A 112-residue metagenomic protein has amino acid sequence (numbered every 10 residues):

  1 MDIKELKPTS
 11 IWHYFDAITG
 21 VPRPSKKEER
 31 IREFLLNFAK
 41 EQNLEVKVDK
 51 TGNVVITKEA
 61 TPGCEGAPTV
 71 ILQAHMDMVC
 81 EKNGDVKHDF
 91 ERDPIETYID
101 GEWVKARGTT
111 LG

Functional and structural regions predicted by a protein language model:
M1-V21: N-terminal hydrophobic or amphipathic helices/low-complexity stretches enriched in small/hydrophobic/Pro/Gly
I3, K7, R23-K27, I31 (+1 more regions): Catalytic cores of large soluble enzymes that bind and process phosphate-bearing ligands
W12-F15, I31-F34, Q73: Bulky hydrophobic/aromatic packing residues
V21-R23, K58, A74, G108: Short glycine-centered, acidic/aromatic-flanked micro-motifs in structured strand/loop junctions that mark active-site
P24-P68: A non-catalytic alpha/beta surface segment that caps or lines the substrate-entry region of metallo-dependent hydrolase
E65-G112: Active-site metal-coordination/substrate-binding segment of hydrolases, especially metallo-dependent peptidases
